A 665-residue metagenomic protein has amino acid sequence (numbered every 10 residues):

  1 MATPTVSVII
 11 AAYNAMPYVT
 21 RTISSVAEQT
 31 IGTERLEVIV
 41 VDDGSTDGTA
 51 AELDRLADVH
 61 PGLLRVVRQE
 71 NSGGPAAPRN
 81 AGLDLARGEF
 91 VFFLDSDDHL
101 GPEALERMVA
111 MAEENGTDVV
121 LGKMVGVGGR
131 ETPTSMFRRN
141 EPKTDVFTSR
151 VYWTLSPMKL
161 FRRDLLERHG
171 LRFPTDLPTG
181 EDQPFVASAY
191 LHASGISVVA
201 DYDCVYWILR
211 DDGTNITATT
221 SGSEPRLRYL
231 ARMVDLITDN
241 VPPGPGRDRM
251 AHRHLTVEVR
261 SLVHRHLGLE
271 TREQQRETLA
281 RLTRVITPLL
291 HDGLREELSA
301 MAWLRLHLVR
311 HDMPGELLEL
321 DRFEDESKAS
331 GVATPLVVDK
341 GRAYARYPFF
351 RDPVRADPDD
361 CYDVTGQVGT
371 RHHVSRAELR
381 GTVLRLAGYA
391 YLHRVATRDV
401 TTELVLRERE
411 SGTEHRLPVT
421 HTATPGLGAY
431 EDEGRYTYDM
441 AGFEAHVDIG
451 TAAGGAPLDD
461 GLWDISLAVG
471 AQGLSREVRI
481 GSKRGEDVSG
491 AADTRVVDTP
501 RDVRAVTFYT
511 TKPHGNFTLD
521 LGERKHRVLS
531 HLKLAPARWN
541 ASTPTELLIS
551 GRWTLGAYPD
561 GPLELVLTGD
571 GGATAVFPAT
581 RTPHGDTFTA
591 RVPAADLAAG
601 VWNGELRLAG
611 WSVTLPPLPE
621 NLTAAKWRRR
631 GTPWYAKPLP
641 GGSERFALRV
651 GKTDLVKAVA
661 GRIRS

Functional and structural regions predicted by a protein language model:
M1-Y229, V383: Nucleotide-sugar donor-binding/catalytic module of glycosyltransferases that assemble extracellular/cell-envelope
T3, P243-H252: All-alpha amphipathic helical-bundle segments outside canonical DNA-binding/catalytic cores that form hydrophobic
V8-A11, Q29, R79-N80, R265-H266 (+2 more regions): General N-terminal leader/first-domain-start detector
V26, T30, A57, M233-V241 (+3 more regions): Hydrophobic, Leu/Ile/Phe/Ala-enriched alpha-helical segments that form helix-helix packing faces
L160-F161, R253-V263: Solvent-exposed aromatic/hydrophobic patches embedded in short alpha-helical segments
V186, L230, A251-T256: Short runs of predominantly hydrophobic/aromatic residues within well-ordered alpha helices that form helix-helix
Y202-R210, I216-P245, E258-L262, L269-L290: Catalytic core of nucleotide-sugar-dependent glycosyltransferases
G268-S665: Basic, ligand-binding patches in group-transfer machinery, especially extracytoplasmic/periplasmic segments
